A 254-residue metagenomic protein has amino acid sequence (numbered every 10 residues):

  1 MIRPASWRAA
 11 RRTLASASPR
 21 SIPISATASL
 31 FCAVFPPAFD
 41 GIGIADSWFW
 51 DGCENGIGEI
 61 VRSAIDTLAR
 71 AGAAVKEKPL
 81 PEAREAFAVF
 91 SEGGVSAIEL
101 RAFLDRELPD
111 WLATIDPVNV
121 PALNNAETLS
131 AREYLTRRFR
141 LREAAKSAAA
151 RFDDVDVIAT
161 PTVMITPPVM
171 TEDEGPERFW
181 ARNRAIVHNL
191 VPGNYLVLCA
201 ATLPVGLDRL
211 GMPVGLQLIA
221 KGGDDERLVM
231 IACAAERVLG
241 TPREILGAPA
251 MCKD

Functional and structural regions predicted by a protein language model:
M1-D51, R62-A71, L135, K146 (+1 more regions): Structural helix-boundary/capping segments
A5, D156-I158: Short, Asp-centered acidic motifs that coordinate Mg2+ and/or phosphate in catalytic or ligand-binding sites
F39-G41, K76, G94-K146, P161 (+1 more regions): Short helix-loop capping/hinge segments that flank enzyme active sites or metal/cofactor-binding pockets
D51, T166-P167: Short glycine-rich, flexible loops that bind phosphorylated cofactors or substrates
N55-P79, D105-D110, Y134, R138-V155 (+1 more regions): Acyltransferase
A74-V89, L123-N124: Short connector loops at secondary-structure junctions
S91, L135-T136, P167-V187: Short, surface-exposed loop/helix-turn segments at secondary-structure junctions that function as lids/hinges flanking
A149, W180-P204: Small-aliphatic-rich amphipathic alpha-helix that forms the alpha element of a beta-alpha
